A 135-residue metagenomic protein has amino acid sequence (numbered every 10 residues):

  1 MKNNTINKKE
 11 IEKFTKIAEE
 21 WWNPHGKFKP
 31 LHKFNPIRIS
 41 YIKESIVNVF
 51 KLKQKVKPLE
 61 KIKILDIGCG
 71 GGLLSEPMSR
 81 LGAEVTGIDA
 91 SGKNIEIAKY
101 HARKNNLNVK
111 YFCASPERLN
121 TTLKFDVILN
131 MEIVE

Functional and structural regions predicted by a protein language model:
M1-F28: N-terminal, positively charged/glycine-rich alpha-helical extensions of SAM-dependent methyltransferases
K33-E60: Conserved alpha-helix/loop element of class I SAM-dependent methyltransferases that forms part of the SAM/SAH-binding
E60-G68: Conserved class I S-adenosyl-L-methionine
G71-L81: Conserved SAM-binding loop of SAM-dependent methyltransferases across substrates and taxa, primarily the Class I
E84-D89: Conserved SAM-binding motif I beta-strand of class I
S91-K93: Conserved SAM/SAH-binding beta-strand->alpha-helix loop
K104-E117: Conserved SAM-binding strand-loop segment of SAM-dependent methyltransferases
L129: A conserved beta-strand element that flanks and buttresses the S-adenosyl-L-methionine
